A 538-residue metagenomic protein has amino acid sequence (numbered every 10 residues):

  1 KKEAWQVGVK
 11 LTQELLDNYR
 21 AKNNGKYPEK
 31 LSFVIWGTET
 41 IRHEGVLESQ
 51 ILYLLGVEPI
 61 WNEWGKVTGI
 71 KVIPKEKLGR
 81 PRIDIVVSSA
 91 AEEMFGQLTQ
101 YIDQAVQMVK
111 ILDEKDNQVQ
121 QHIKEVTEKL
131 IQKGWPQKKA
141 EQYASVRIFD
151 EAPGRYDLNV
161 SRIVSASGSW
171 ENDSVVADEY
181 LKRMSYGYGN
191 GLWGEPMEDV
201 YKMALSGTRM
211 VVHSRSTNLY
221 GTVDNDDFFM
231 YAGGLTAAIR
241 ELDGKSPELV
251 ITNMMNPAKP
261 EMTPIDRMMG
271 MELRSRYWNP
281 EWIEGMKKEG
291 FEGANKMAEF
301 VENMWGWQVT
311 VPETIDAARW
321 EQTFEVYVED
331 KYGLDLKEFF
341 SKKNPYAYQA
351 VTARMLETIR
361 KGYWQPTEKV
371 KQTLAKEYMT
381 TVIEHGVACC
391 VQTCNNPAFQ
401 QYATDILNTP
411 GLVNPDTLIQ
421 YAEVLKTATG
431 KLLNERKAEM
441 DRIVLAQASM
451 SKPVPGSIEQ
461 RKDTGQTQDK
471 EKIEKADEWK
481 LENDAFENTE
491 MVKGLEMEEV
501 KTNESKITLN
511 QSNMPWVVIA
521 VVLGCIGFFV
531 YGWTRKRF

Functional and structural regions predicted by a protein language model:
K1-F538: Ligand/cofactor-recognition surfaces for anionic moieties
